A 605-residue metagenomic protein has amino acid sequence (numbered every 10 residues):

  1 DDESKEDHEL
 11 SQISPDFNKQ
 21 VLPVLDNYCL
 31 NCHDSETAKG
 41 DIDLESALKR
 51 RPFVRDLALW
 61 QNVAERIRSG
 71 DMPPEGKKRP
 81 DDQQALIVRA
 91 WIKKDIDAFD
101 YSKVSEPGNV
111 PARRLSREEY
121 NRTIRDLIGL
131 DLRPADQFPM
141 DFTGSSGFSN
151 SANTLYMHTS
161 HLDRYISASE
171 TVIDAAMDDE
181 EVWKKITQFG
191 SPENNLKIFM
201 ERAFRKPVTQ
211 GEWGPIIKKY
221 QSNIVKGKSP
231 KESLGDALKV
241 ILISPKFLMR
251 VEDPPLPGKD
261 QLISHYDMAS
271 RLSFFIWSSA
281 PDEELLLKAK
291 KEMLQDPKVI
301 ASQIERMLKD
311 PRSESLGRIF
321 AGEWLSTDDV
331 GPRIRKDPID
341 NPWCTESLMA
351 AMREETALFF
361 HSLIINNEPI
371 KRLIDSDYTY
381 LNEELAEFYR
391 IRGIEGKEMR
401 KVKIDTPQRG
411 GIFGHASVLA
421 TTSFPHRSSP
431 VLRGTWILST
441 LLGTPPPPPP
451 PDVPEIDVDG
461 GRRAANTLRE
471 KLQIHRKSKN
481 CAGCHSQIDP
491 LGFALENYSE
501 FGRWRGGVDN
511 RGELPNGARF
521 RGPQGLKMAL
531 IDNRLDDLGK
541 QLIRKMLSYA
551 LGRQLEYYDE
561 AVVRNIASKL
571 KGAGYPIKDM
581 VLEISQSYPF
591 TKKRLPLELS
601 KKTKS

Functional and structural regions predicted by a protein language model:
D1-N62, S69-M72, G76-D82, A203 (+8 more regions): Sequence context surrounding c-type heme c attachment/ligation sites in exported
D1-T187, E201-R202, K206-S222, V240-I243 (+9 more regions): Aromatic- and Gly/Pro-enriched helix-to-coil junctions and flexible linker segments
V88-W91, P111, E119, L127-I128 (+9 more regions): Extended surface/linker regions that mediate inter-domain or inter-protein docking in multi-component redox
D136-F138, L286-L287, G331-D340, F493-Y498: Short acidic alpha-helical/loop segments enriched in Asp/Glu that coordinate divalent cations
Q188-S191, V225-D236, G258-M268, L308-L316 (+4 more regions): Structural motif
Q210-G211, K228-E232, E283, S315 (+4 more regions): Short, solvent-exposed positions on alpha-helices
V225-P230, K291-I300, G572-D579: Short, charged, surface-exposed loops that flank catalytic or proteolytic processing sites
